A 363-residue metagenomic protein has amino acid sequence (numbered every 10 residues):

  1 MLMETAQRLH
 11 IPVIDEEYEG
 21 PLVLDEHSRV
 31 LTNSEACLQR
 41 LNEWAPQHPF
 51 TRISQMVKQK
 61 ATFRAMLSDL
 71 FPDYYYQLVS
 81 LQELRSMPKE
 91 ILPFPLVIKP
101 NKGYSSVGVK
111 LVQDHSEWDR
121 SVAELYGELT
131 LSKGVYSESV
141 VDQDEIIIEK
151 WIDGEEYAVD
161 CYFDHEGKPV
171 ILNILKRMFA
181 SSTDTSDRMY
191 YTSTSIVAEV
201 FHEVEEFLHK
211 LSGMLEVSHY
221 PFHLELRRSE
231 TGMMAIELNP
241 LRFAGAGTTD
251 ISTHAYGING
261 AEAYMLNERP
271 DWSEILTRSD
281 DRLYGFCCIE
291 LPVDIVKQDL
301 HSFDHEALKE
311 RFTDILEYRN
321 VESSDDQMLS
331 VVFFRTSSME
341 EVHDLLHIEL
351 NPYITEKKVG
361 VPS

Functional and structural regions predicted by a protein language model:
L2-L92, Y104, S338-V342: Conserved N-proximal alpha/beta basic substrate-recognition cap immediately N-terminal to, or forming the N-lobe
L67, L92-V112, T130-G154, V159: ATP-grasp fold ATP-binding core
D73-Y74, H115-D153, M214, G360-P362: Conserved ATP-binding module of the ATP-grasp superfamily
L96, V170, M234-E237: Protein kinase-like catalytic core scaffold
L96-Y126, E156-A158, A180-I196: Glycine-rich phosphate-binding loop of ATP-grasp-fold ATP-dependent ligases
Q113, F163-P169, R228-T231: Short acidic-glycine loop/turn motifs at beta-strand connectors
K150-E156, D160-E216, N239-E268: ATP-dependent carboxylate/phosphate-activation module, predominantly the ATP-grasp catalytic core and closely related
E203-S363: ATP-dependent carboxylate activation and anion-phosphoryl transfer catalytic cores that bind Mg-ATP to form
